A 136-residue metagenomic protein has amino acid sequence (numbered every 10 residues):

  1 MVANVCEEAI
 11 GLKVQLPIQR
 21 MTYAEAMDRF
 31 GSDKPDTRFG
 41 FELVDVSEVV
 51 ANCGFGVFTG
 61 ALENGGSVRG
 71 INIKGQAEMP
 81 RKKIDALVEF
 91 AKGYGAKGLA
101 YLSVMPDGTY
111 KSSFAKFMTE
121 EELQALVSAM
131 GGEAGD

Functional and structural regions predicted by a protein language model:
M1-D136: Class II aminoacyl-tRNA synthetase catalytic cores and aaRS-like
